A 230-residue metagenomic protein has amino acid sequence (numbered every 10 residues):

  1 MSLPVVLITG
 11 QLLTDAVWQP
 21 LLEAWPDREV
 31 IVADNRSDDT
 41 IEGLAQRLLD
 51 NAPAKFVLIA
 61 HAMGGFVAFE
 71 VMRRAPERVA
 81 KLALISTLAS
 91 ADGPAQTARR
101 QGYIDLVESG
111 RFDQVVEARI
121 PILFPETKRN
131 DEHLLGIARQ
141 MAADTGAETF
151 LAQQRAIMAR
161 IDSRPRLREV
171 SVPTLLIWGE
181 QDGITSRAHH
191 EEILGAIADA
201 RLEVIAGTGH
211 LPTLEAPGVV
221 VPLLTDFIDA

Functional and structural regions predicted by a protein language model:
M1-R47: Conserved HGGG/HGGXW glycine-rich cap/lid loop of the alpha/beta-hydrolase fold
V6-G10, H61, W178: The conserved beta1-alpha1 loop
A60-G64, A68: Gly/Ala-rich beta-loop-alpha elbow adjacent to hydrolase catalytic centers
R73-R74, R78-E117: Flexible "cap/lid" loop of the alpha/beta hydrolase fold
D92-A95, F112-E169: Conserved alpha/beta-hydrolase catalytic His-Asp/Glu region
V170, L176-W178, D182: Short beta-strand/loop motif that positions the catalytic acidic residue of the alpha/beta-hydrolase fold
V172, S186-G195: Short alpha-helix in the alpha/beta-hydrolase fold that links the catalytic acid
T208-V221: Catalytic histidine-centered segment of alpha/beta-hydrolase-like enzymes
